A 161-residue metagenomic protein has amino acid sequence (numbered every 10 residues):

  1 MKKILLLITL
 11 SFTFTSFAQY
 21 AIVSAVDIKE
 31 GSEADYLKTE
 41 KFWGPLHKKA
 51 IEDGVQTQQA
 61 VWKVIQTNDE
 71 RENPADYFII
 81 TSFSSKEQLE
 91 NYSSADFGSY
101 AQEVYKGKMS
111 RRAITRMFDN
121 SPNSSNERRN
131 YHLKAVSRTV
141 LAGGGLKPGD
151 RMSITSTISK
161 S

Functional and structural regions predicted by a protein language model:
M1-A21: Bacterial Sec-dependent N-terminal signal peptides
A18-E103, M109-S161: Short S/T/G/P-rich N-terminal loop/turn motif that feeds into the first structured element of a domain
